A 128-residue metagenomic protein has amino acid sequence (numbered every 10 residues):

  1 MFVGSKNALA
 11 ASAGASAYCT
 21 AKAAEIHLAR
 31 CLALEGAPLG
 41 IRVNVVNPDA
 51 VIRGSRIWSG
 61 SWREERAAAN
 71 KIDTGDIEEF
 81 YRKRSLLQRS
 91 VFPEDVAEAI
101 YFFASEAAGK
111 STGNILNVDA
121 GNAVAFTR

Functional and structural regions predicted by a protein language model:
S5: Residue(s) in the substrate-gating loop at a strand-loop-helix junction that position the organic substrate next
A10-S16, P38, Q88, E106: Active-site loop immediately N-terminal to the catalytic Tyr-X3-Lys motif of short-chain dehydrogenase/reductase
A21, A29: Active-site helix of classical SDR
G36-P38, V51, A104: A short hydrophobic alpha-helix cap/turn motif
A37, R42, S111-G113: Short, small/polar-rich loop/turn modules that mediate ligand/substrate recognition or access, typified
V51-R84, T127-R128: A glycine/serine/threonine-rich, flexible loop-to-helix segment that serves as the NAD(P) cofactor-binding "lid"
I72-T74, S85-V96: A conserved structural motif in NAD(P)-dependent oxidoreductases
I100-Y101, T112-R128: Short C-terminal tail/terminal secondary-structure segment of NAD(P)H-dependent dehydrogenase/reductase domains
